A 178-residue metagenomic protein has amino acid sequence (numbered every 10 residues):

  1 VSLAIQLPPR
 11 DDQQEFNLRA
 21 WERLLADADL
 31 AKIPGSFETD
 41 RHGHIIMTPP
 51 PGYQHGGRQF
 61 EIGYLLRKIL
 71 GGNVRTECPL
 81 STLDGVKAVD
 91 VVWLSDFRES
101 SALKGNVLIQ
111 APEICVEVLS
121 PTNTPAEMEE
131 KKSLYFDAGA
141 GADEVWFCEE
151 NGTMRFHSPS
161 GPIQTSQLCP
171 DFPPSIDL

Functional and structural regions predicted by a protein language model:
V1-L178: Gly/Pro/Ser/Thr-rich low-complexity, intrinsically disordered segments predominantly at protein N-termini
